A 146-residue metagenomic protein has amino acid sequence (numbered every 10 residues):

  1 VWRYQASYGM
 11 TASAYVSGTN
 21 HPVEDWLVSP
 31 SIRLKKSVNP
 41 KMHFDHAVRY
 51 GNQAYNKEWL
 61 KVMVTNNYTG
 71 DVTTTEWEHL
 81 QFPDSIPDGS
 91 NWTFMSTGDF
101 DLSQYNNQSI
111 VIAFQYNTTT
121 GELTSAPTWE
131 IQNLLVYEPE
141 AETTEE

Functional and structural regions predicted by a protein language model:
V1-N20: Extracellular glycan-recognition surfaces and repeat-rich motifs
Y4-Q5, H21, K35, Y55-N56 (+1 more regions): Extracellular/periplasmic catalytic domains that process cell-envelope and extracellular macromolecules
G18-T19, R49-N56, E122-S125: Short consensus segments that form the blades of beta-propeller domains, in both extracellular/periplasmic
N20-K36, M95-D99: Short beta-strands within extracellular/lumenal beta-sheet-rich domains
L27-S29, L34-N52, L60-V64, Q108-T118 (+1 more regions): Extracellular beta-strand-rich recognition modules
V48-D84: Non-cytosolic beta-sandwich-type ligand-binding/adhesion modules
P83-E140: Terminal, low-complexity interaction segments
E142-E146: Ser/Thr/Gly/Pro-rich low-complexity, disordered linker/stalk segments of secreted and cell-surface proteins
